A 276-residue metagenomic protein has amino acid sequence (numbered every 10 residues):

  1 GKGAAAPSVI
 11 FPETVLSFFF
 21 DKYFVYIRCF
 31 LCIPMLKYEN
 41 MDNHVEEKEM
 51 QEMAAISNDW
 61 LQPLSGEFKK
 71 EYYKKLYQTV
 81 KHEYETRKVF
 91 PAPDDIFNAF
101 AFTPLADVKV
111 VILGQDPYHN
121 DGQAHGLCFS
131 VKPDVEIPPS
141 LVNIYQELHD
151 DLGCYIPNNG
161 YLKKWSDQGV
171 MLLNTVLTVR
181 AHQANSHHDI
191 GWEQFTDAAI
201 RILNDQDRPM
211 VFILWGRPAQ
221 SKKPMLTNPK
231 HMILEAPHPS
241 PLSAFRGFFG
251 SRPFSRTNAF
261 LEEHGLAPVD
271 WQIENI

Functional and structural regions predicted by a protein language model:
G1-A4: Intrinsically disordered, glycine-rich low-complexity segments
K22, Y26, F30-N43: Short, positively charged and aromatic/hydrophobic N-terminal segments
L36, D42-K69: General N-terminal leader/first-domain-start detector
A54, D59, G66-V211, P218-S221 (+6 more regions): A polyanion-binding, active-site-adjacent surface
R246-F248: A non-catalytic structural micro-motif
S251-R252: Polytopic transmembrane helical bundles with strong interfacial aromatic enrichment
